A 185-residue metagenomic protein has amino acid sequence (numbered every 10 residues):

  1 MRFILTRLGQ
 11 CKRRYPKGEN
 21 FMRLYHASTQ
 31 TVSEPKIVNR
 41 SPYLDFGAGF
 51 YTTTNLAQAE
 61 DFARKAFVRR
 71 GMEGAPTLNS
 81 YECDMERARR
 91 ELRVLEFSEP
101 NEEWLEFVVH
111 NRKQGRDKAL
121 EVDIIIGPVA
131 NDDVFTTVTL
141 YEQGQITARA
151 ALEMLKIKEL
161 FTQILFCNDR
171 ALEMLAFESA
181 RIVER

Functional and structural regions predicted by a protein language model:
R2-F21, L44-D45, E60, K65-R185: Conserved NAD+-utilizing ADP-ribose enzyme module
K17-D45: Short aromatic-glycine-(Arg/Gly/Cys) micro-motifs in beta-strand/loop hairpins
F46-Y51: A short, exposed loop/beta-hairpin motif centered on an aromatic-Gly-Thr core
